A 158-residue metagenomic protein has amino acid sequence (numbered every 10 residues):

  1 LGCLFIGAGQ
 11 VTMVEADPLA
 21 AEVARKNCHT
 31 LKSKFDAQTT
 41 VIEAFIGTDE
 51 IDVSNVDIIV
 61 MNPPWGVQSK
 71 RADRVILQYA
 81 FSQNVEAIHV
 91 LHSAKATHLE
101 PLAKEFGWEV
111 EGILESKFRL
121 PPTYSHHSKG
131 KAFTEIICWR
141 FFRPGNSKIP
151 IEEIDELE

Functional and structural regions predicted by a protein language model:
L1-E158: Class I S-adenosyl-L-methionine-dependent methyltransferase catalytic core
